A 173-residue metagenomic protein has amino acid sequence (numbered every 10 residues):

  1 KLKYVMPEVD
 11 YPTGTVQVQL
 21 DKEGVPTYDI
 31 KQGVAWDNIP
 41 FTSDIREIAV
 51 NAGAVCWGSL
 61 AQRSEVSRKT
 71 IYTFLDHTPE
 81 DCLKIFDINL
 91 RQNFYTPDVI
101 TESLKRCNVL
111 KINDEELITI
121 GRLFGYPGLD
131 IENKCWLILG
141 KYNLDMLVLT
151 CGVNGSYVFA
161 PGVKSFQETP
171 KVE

Functional and structural regions predicted by a protein language model:
K1-S59, H77-E80: Conserved N-terminal subdomain of the carbohydrate kinase-like
E47-I48, E102-S103, G140: Structural alpha-helical scaffold elements that stabilize or flank donor/cofactor-binding regions in carbohydrate
Q62, R91, L117-I120, S156: A generic structural signal for short hydrophobic patches within well-formed alpha-helices
T70-D81, V99-R106: Catalytic-core regions built around general acid/base machinery
H77-L83, Y142-M146: A short helix->loop->beta-strand "cap" motif at the edges of active sites that frequently abuts
K84-F86, L110: Hydrophobic faces of well-ordered beta-strands that scaffold small-molecule active sites in alpha/beta enzyme cores
C107-E115: Non-cysteine beta-strand/loop elements that form the S-adenosyl-L-methionine
G128-E173: Conserved phosphate-binding/catalytic region of the ribokinase-like
